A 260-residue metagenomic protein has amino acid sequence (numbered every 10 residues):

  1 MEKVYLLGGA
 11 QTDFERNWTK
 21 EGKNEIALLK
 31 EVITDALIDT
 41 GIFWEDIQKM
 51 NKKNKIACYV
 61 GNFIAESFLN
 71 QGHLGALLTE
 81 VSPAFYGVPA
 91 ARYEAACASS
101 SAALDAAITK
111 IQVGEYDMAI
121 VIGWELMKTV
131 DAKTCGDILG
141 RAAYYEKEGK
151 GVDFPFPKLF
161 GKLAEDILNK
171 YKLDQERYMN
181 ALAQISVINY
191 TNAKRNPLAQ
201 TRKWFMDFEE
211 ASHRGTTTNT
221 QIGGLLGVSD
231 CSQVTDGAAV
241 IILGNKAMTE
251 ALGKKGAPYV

Functional and structural regions predicted by a protein language model:
M1-A27, A142-K150, N169-Q175, Q184-I188 (+1 more regions): Condensing-enzyme catalytic core mediating Claisen C-C bond formation in acyl metabolism
M1-A95, A106, L163, I167-A181 (+3 more regions): Conserved active-site "lid/cap" helical segment
N17-K20, D105, V130-G136, K194-L198 (+1 more regions): Short acidic, glycine/serine/threonine-rich loops at helix termini
N62-M118, L126-L159, K203-Q233: Conserved catalytic cysteine-centered active-site region of acyl-thioester-dependent Claisen-condensing enzymes
Y93-E125, P157-L198, I241-A247: Active-site-proximal alpha-helical scaffold in enzymes
N180-Q184, A193-R195, E209, G215-T218 (+1 more regions): Acidic-enriched catalytic cores of C-N bond-cleaving enzymes acting on peptides and small amides
